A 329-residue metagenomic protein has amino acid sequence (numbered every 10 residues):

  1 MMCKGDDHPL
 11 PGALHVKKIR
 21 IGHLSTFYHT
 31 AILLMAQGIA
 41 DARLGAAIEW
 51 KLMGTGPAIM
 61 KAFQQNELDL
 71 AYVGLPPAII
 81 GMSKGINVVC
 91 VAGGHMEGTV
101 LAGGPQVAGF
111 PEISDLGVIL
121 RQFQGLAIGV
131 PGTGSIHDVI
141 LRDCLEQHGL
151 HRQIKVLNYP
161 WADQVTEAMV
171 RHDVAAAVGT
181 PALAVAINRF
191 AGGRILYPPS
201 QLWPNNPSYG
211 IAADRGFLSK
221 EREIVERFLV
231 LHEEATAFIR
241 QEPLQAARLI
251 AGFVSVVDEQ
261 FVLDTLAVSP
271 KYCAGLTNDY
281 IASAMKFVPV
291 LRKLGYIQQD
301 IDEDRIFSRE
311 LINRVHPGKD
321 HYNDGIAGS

Functional and structural regions predicted by a protein language model:
M1-A58, Q64, Y280, M285-S329: N-terminal hydrophobic or amphipathic helices and topogenic motifs
M2-H8, Q124-L150, V230-V262: Ligand-binding clefts/hinges and TM-proximal coupling segments of bilobed small-molecule sensing domains
P9-H148, L157, A175, P181 (+1 more regions): Short, glycine-/small- and polar/acidic-enriched structural segments that line small-molecule recognition paths
R43-L44, F110, Q201-W203, K271-D279: Short, solvent-exposed loop/beta-turn-alpha elements that line the ligand-binding surface or hinge of extracytoplasmic
A58-M60, A78, Q164-A168, L183-A184 (+1 more regions): Short, hydrophobic alpha-helical packing/hinge segments within bilobed ligand-binding/sensory domains
Q164-F253: Pocket-lining segment of extracytoplasmic ligand-binding domains
E221-Q298: Secondary-structure end/capping motifs
